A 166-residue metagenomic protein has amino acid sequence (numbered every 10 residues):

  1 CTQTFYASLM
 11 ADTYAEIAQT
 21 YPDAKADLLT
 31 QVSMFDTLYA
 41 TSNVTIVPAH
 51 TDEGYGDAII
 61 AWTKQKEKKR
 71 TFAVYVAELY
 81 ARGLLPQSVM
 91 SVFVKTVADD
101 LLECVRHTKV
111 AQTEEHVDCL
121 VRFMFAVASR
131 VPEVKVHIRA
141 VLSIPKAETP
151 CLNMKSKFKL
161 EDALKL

Functional and structural regions predicted by a protein language model:
C1-L166: Alpha-helical interaction scaffolds
